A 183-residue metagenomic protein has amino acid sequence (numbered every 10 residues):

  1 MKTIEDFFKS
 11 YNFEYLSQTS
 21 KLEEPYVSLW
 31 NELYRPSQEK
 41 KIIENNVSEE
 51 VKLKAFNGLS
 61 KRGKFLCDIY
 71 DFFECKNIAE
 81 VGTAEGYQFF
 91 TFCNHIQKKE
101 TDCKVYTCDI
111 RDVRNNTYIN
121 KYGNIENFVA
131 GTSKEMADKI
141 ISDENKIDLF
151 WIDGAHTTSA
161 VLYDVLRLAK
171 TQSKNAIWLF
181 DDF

Functional and structural regions predicted by a protein language model:
M1-W151, A155-F183: A short alpha-helical cap/connector motif
